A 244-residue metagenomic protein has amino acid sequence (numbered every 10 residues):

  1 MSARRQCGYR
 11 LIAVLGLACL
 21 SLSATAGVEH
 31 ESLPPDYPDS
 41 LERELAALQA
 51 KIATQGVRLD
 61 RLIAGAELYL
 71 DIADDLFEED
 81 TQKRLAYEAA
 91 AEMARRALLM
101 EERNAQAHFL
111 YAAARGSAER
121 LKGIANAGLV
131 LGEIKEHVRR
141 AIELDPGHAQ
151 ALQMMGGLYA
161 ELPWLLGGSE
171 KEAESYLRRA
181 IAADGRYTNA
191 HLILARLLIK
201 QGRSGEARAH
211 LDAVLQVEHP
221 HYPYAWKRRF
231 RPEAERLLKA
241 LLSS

Functional and structural regions predicted by a protein language model:
S23-F77: N-terminal leader/linker segments that initiate helical-solenoid repeat arrays
L41, E78-E92, A125-H137, L165-R179 (+1 more regions): Structural signature of tandem alpha-helical TPR/SEL1-like repeats, specifically the intra-repeat loop/turn
A50-A53, E92, L98-L99, R139-E143 (+2 more regions): Conserved structural position within tetratricopeptide repeats
A66, D71-D80, S117-N126, L158-G167 (+3 more regions): Short coil/turn linking the two alpha-helices of tandem helical-hairpin repeats
G116-S117, L129-L131, R140, L144-R179: Alpha-helical adaptor scaffolds
K200, R208-S244: Terminal, low-structured helical/coil segments at or just beyond the last alpha-helical repeat
